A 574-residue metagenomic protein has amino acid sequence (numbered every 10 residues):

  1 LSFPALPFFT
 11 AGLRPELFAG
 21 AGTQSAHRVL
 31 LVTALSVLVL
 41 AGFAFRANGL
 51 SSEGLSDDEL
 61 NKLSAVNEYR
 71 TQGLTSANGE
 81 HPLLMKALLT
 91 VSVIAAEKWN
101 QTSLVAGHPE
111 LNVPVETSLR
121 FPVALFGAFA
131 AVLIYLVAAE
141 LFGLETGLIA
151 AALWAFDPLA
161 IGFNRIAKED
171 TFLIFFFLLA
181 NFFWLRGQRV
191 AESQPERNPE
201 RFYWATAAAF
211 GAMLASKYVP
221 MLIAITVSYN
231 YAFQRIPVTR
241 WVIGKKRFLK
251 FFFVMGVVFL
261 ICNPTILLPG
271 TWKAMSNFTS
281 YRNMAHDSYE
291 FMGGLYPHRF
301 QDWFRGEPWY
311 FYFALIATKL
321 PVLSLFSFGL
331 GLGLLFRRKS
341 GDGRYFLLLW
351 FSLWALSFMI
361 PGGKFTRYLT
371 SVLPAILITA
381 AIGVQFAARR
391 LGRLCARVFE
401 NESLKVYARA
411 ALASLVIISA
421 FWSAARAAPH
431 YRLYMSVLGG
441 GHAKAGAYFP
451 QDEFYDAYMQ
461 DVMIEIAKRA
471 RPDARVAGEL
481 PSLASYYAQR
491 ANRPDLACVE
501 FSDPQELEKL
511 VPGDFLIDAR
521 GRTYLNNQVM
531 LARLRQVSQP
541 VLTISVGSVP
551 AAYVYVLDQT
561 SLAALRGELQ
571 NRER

Functional and structural regions predicted by a protein language model:
V39-G42, A150-A155, G162, F182 (+2 more regions): Short helix- or helix-capping micro-motifs that position conserved polar/aromatic residues at function-defining sites
F45, A65-N67, H81, A87-L88 (+7 more regions): Transmembrane-lumen/periplasm boundary regions of multi-pass, lipid-linked membrane glycan transferases
S56-D57, L159, R165-F172: Short acidic/glycine- and proline-prone juxtamembrane loop motifs at membrane-interface regions of multi-pass membrane
Q101-E110, I134-F156, F175, Q194-R197 (+4 more regions): Transmembrane-helix signature of polytopic, membrane-embedded enzymes that assemble or transfer cell-envelope glycans
V113, T117, F121-L141, L179 (+2 more regions): Transmembrane-helix motifs of polytopic, lipid-linked glycan transferases
L133, F172-E192, A205, A209-F210 (+1 more regions): Specific aromatic-rich, kink-prone transmembrane helix
A139-L141, E145, A180-Y203, M213 (+1 more regions): Membrane-interface transmembrane helices that cradle and orient dolichyl/undecaprenyl
A497-R574: Aromatic/acidic, Gly/Pro-rich catalytic loop(s) in extracytoplasmic/lumenal soluble domains of multi-pass membrane
